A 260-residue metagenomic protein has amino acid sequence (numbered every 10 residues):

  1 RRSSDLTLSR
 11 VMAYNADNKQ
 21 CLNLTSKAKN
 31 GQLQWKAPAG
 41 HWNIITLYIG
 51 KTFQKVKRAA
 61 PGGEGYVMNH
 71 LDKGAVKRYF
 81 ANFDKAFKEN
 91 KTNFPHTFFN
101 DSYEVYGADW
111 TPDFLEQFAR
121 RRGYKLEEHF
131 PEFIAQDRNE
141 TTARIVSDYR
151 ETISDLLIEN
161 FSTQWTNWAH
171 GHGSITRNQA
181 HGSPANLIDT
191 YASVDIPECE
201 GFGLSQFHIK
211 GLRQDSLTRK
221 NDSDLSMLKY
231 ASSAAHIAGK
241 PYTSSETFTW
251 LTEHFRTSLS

Functional and structural regions predicted by a protein language model:
R2-S3: Short, small-residue-biased leader/transition segments that mark boundaries at the very start of proteins
T7, A16-S260: Catalytic-domain carbohydrate-binding cleft regions of carbohydrate-active enzymes
